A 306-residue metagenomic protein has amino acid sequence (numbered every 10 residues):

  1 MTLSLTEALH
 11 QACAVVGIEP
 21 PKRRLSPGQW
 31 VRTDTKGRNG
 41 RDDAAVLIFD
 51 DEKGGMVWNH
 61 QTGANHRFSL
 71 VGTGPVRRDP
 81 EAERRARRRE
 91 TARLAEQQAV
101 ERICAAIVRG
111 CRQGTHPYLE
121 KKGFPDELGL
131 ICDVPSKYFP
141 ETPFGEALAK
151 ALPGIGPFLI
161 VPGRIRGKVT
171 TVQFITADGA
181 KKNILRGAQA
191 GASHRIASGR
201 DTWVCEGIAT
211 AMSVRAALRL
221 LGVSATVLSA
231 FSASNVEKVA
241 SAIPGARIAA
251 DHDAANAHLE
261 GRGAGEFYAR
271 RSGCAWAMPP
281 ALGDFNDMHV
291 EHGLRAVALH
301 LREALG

Functional and structural regions predicted by a protein language model:
M1-E7, G199-W203, M212-G306: TOPRIM fold recognition
M1-Y118, A254: Non-catalytic accessory segments of DNA primases and related replication-initiation nucleases
R23-R32, G129-E146, G283-D284: Short linear loop/turn motifs
V57, L159, A246: A broad, low-specificity signal marking well-ordered, structured residues that form hydrophobic/aromatic
E96, K137-I243: Phosphate-handling DNA/RNA-contact segment within nucleic-acid enzymes
T115-Y118, D126-P135, T170: Phosphate-handling catalytic cores of nucleic-acid transaction enzymes
